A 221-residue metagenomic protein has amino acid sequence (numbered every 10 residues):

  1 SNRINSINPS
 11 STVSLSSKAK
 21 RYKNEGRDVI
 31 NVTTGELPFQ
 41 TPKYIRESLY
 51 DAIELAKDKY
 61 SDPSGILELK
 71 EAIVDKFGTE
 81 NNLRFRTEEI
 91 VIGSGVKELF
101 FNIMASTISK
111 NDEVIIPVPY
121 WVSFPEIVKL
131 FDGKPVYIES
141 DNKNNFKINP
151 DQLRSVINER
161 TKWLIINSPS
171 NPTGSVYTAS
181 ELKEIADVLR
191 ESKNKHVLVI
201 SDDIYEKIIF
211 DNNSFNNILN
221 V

Functional and structural regions predicted by a protein language model:
N5-G95, N102: N-terminal small-domain helix-loop-helix segment of the aminotransferase-like
D28, E113, K134, K162 (+1 more regions): Proline-centered loop/turn at the N-terminus of a beta-strand
R84-I90, K110-E113, R160, H196: Short acidic capping loops at alpha-helix termini that bridge into adjacent secondary structure
S106-V128: Conserved PLP-anchoring active-site segment centered on the Schiff-base-forming lysine
V118, Y137-D141: Short beta->alpha connector loops at strand-helix junctions that form conserved, small/polar/Pro-enriched
K129-V136: A short helix-loop-beta submotif of the ANL/AMP-binding
N142-S214: Active-site phosphate-binding strand-loop segment of PLP-dependent enzymes
